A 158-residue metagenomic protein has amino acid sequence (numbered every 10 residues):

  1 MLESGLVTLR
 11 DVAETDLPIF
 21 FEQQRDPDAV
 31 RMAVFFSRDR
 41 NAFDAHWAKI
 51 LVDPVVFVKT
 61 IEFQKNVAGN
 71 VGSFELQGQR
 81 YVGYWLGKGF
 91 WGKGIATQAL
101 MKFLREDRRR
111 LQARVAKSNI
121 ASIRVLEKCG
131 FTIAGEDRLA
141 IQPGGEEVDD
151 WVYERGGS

Functional and structural regions predicted by a protein language model:
M1-P18, E22-P27, V58-S158: Acyl-donor (CoA/ACP) binding surface of acyl/acetyltransferases
D28-A48: Conserved GNAT-fold acetyl-CoA-binding loop/helix
K49-V55: Short loop/turn motifs at secondary-structure junctions and domain boundaries
